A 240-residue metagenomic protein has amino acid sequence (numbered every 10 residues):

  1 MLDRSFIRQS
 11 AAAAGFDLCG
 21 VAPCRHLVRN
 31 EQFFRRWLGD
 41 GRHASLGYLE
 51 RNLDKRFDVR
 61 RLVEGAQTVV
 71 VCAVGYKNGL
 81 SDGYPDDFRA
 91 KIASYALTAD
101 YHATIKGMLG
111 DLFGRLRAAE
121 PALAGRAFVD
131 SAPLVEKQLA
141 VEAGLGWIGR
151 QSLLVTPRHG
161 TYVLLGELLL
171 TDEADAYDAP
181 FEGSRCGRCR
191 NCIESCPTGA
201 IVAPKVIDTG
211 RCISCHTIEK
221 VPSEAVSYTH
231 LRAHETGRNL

Functional and structural regions predicted by a protein language model:
M1-R185, K220-E224: Auxiliary alpha/beta "docking" domains used to position bulky ligands
T161, E194, K205: Residues that recognize and position ribonucleotide moieties
F181-N191, I207, Y228: Flanking scaffold residues of small Cys/His-coordinated metal-binding clusters
S184-T198, I213-S214: Local cysteine-cluster metal-coordination motifs and their immediate loop/turn environment, predominantly Fe-S cluster
P197-Y228: Active-site-proximal loop/short-helix segments that contain or immediately flank catalytic acid/base residue(s)
T229-T236: Conserved small/polar residues in nucleotide/adenosyl-binding loops
